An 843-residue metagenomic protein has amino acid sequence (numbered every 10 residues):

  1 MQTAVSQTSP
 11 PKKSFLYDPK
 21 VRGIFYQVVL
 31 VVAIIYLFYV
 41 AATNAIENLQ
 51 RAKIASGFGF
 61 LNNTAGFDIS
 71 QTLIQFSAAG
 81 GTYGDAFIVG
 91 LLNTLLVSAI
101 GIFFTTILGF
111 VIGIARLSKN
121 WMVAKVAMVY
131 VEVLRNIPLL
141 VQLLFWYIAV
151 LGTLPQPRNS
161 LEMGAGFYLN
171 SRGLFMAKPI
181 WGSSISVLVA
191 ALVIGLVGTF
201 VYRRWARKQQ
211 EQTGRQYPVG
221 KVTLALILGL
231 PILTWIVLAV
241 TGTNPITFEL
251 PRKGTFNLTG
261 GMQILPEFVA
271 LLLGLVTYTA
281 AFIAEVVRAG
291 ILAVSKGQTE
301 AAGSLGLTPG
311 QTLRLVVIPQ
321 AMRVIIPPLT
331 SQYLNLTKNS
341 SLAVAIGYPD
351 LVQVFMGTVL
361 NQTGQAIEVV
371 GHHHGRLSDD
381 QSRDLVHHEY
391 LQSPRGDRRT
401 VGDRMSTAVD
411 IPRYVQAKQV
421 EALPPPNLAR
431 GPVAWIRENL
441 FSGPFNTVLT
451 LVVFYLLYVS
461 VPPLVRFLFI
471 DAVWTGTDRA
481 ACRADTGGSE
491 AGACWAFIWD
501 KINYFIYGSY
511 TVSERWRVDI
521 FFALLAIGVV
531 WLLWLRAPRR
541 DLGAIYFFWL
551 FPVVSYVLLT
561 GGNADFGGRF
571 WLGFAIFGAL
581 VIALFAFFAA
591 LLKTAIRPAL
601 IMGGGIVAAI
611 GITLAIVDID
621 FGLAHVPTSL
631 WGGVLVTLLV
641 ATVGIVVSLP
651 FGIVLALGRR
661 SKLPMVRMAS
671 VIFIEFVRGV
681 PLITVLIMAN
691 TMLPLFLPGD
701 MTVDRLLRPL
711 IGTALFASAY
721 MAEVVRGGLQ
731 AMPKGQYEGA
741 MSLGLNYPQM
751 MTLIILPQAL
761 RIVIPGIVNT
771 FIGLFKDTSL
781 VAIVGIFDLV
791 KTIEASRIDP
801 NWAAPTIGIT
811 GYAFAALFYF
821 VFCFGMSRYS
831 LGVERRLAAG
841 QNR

Functional and structural regions predicted by a protein language model:
Q2-R843: Transmembrane alpha-helices and adjacent helix-loop boundaries
